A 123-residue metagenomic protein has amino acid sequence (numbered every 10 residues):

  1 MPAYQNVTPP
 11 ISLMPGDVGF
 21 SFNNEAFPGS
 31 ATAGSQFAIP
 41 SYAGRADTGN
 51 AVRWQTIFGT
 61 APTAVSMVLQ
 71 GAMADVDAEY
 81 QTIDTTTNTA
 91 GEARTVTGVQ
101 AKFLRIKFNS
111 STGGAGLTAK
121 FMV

Functional and structural regions predicted by a protein language model:
M1-G19, T118-V123: Short, intrinsically disordered N-terminal pre-domain segments
P2-Q5, P9, T48-A51, T86-T89 (+1 more regions): Short amphipathic alpha-helical surface micro-motifs
V18-T48, G59-S66, A78, T85-T95 (+1 more regions): Surface-exposed ligand/attachment interfaces on beta-rich extracellular proteins
G49-Q55, G98-L117: Noncatalytic modules at the cell exterior or secretory-pathway interfaces, chiefly beta-strand-rich lectin/adhesion
I57, Q70-A74, N109, M122: A generic structural motif
A64-E79, F103-R105: Short beta-strand segments and strand-loop junctions that repeat across beta-rich extracellular domains
